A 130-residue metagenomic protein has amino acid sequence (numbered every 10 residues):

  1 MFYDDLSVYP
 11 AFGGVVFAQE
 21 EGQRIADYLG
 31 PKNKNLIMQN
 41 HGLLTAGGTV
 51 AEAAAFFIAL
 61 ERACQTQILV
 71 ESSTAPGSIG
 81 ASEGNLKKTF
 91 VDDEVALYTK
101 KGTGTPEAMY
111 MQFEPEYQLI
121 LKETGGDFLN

Functional and structural regions predicted by a protein language model:
M1-F17, E21: Class I SAM-dependent methyltransferase SAM-binding "motif I" and its flanking Rossmann-like core
Y3, Q23, D27, A55: Replace "anionic and nucleotidyl ligands
V15-Q19, Q23, G47, A54: Alpha-helix initiation and capping sites
Q19-K34, H41: Short HxH-centered metal-ligating active-site micro-motif
N33-N130: A conserved C-terminal secondary-structure "cap"
